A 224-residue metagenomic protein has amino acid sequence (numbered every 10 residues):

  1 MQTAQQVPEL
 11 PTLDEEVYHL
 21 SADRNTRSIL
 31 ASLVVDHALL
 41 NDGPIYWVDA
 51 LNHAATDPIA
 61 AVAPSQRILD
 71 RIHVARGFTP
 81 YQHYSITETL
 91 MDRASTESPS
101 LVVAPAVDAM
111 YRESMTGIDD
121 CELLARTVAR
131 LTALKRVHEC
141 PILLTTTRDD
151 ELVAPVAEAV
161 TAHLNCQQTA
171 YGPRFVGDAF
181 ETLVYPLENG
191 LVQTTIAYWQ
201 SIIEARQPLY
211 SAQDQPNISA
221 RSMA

Functional and structural regions predicted by a protein language model:
M1-A224: N-terminal regions of ATP-driven nucleic-acid and macromolecular assemblies, encompassing P-loop NTP-binding domains
